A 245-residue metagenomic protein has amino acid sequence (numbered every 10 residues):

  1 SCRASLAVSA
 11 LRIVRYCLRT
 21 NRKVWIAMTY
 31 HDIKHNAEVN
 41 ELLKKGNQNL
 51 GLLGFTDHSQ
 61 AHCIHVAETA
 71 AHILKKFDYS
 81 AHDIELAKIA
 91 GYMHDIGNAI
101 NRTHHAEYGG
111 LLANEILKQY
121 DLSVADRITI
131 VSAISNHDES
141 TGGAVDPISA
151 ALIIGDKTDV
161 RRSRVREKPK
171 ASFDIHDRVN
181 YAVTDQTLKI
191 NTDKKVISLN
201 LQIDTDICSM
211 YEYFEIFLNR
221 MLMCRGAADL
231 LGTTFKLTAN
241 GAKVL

Functional and structural regions predicted by a protein language model:
V8, I13-V14, V24-I26: Short hydrophobic transmembrane-like helices used for membrane targeting/insertion
A27-H105: Acidic/His-rich, divalent-metal-binding segments that scaffold phosphate/diphosphate chemistry
H35, K44-G54, K75, Y79 (+4 more regions): Extended, compositionally biased eukaryotic interaction scaffolds
A67-A70, H105-Q119: An active-site-proximal "capping" alpha-helix that borders the catalytic cofactor pocket
A87, G91, Y108, I134 (+1 more regions): Short alpha-helical catalytic segment bearing the HExxH-like zincin motif of zinc-dependent metalloproteases
S123-T184: Histidine/acidic-rich helix-loop-helix segments that form or flank divalent-metal centers in metalloenzyme catalytic
D159-L245: Terminal helices and disordered tails flanking the catalytic cores of nucleotide-processing hydrolases
